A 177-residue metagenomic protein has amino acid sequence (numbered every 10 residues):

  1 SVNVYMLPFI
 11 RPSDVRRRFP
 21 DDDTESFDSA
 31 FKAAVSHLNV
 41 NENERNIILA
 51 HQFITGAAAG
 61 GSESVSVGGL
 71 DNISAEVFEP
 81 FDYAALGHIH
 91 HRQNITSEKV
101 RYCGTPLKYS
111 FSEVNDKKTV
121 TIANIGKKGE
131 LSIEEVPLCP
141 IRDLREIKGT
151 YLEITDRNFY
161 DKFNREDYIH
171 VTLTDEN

Functional and structural regions predicted by a protein language model:
S1-N177: Extended recognition/assembly regions associated with phosphoester-bond processing machinery
